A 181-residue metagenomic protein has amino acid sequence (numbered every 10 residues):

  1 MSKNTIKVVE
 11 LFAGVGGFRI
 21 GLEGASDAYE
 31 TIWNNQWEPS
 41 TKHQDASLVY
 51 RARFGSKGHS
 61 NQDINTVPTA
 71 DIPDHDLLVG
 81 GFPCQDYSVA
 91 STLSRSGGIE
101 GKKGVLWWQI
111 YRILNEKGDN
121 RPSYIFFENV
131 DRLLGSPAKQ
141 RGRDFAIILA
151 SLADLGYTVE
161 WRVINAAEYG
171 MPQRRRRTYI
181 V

Functional and structural regions predicted by a protein language model:
M1-V181: Conserved active-site and SAM-binding loop architecture of S-adenosyl-L-methionine-dependent nucleic-acid
